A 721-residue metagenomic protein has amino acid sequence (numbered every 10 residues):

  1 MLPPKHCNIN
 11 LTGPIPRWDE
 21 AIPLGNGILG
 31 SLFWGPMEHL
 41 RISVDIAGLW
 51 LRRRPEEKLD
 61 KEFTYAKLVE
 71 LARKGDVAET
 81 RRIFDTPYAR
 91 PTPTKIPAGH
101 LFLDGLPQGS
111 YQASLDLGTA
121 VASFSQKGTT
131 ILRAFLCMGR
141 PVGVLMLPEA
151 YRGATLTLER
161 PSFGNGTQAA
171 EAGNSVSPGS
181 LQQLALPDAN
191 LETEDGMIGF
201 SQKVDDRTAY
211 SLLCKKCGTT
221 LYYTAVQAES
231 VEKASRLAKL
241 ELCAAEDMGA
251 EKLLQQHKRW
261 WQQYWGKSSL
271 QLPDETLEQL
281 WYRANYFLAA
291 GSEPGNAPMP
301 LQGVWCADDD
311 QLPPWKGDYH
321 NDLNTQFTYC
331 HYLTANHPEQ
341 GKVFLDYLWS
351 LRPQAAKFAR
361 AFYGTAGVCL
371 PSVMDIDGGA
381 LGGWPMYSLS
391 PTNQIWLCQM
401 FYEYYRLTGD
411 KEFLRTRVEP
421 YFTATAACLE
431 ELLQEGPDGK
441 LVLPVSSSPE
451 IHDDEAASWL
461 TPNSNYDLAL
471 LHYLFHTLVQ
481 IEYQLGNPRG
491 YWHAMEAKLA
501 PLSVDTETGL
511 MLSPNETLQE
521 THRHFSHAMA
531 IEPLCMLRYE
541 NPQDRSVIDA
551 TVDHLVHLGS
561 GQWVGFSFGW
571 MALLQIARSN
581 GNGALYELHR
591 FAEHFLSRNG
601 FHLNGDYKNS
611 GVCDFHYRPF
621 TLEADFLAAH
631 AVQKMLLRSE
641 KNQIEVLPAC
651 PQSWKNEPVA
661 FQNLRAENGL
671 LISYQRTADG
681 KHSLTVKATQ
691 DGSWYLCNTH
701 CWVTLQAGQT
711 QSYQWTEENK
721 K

Functional and structural regions predicted by a protein language model:
L2-L381, L441, Y483-G559, E593 (+6 more regions): Aromatic-residue-lined binding/catalytic grooves and analogous aromatic/hydrophobic interfacial grooves in multimeric
I9, P300-L301, V343-D346, A361 (+4 more regions): Beta-strand segments within the central parallel beta-sheet cores of soluble alpha/beta enzyme folds
D19-L49, R54-P55, K67, K316-E339 (+5 more regions): C-terminal capping/lid segments that line or modulate ligand- or cofactor-binding pockets
R81, K342, R415, E419 (+5 more regions): Conserved positions within tetratricopeptide repeat
G128-L132, C137-V142, E403, L407-F413 (+2 more regions): A conserved hydrophobic secondary-structure block that centers on an alpha-helix together with its immediately flanking
P300-D318, A366-T416, E430-H493: The feature captures the catalytic groove of carbohydrate-active enzymes
N324-F327, N393-Y404, R417-E431, S567 (+3 more regions): Extended, hydrophobic alpha-helical segments in both membrane/secreted and soluble proteins
